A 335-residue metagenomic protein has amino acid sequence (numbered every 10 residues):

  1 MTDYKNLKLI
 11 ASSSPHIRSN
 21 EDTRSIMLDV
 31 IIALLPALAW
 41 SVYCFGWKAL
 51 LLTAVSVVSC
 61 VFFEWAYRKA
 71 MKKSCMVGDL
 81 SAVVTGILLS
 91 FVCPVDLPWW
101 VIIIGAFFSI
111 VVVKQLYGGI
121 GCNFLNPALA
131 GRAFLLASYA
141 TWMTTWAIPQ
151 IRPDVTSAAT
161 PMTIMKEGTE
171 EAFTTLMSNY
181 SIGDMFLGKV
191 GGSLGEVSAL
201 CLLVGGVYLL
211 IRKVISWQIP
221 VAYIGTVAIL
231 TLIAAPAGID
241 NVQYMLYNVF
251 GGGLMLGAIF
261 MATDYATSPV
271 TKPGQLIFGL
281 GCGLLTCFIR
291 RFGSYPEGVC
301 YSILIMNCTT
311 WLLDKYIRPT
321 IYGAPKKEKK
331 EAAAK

Functional and structural regions predicted by a protein language model:
M1-V61, A333-K335: N-terminal signal-anchor module of multipass membrane proteins
D29-A37, L52-E64, S81-G86, S90 (+15 more regions): Alpha-helical transmembrane segments in multi-pass membrane proteins
G46-V58, D96-G105, M185, K189-A199 (+1 more regions): Structural signature of hydrophobic alpha-helical transmembrane segments
F62-K73, I110-G121, V204-K213, I259-S268: C-terminal ends of transmembrane helices
A82, I87-V155: Membrane-interface helix-loop-helix junctions at boundaries between adjacent transmembrane segments
C122-L203: Long hydrophobic alpha-helical segments that form multi-pass transmembrane helix bundles in integral membrane proteins
F124, A128, M245-G252, Q275 (+1 more regions): Loop-to-transmembrane alpha-helix initiation sites
P220-A222, I229-K272: A beta-strand-loop signature enriched in Asp, Gly, Thr, and Trp that corresponds to the sialidase/neuraminidase Asp-box
